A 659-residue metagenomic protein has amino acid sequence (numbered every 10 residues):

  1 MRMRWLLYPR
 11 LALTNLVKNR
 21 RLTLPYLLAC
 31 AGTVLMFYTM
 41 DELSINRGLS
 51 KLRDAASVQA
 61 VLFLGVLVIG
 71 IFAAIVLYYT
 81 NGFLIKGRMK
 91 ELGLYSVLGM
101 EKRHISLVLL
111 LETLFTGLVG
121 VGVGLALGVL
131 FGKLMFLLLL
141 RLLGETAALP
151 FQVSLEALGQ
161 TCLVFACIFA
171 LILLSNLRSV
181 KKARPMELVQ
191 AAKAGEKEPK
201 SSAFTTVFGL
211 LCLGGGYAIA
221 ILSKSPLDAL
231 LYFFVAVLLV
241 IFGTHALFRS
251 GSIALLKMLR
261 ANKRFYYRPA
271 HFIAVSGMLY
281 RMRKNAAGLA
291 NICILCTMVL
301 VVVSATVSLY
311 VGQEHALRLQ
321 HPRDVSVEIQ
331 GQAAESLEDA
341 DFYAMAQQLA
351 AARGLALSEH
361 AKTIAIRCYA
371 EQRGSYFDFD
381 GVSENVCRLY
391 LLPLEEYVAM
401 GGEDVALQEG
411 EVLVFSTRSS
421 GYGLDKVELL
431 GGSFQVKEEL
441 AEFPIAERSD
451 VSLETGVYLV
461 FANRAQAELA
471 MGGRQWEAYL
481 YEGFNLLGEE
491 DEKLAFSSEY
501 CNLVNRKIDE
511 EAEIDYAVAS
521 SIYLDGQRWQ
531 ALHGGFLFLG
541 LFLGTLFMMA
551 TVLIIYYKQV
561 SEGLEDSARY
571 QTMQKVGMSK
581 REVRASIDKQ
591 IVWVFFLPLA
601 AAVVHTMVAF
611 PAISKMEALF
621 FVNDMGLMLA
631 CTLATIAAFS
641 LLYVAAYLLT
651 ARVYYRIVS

Functional and structural regions predicted by a protein language model:
R2-L6, K182-E196, L564-E565, Y655-S659: Short cytosolic juxtamembrane segments of multi-pass membrane proteins
R20, Y26, L109-L127, P199-T206 (+1 more regions): Selective transmembrane-helix segments that form parts of the transport pathway or gating/packing helices in multipass
R21-L28, M36-V68, F83-K86, L94-Y95 (+7 more regions): Peri-transmembrane interface segments
L22-C30, L35-T39, L163-I168, K197-L309 (+4 more regions): Alpha-helical transmembrane segments, especially those used as permease/efflux helices and single-pass anchors
G32-I45, Y79-F83, K90, T116-E145 (+5 more regions): Small-residue-rich transmembrane alpha-helices
L64-Y79, A550-T551: Long, hydrophobic alpha-helical segments
L317-Q330, S336-M549: Basic-flanked hydrophobic alpha-helices used for secretion and membrane insertion
